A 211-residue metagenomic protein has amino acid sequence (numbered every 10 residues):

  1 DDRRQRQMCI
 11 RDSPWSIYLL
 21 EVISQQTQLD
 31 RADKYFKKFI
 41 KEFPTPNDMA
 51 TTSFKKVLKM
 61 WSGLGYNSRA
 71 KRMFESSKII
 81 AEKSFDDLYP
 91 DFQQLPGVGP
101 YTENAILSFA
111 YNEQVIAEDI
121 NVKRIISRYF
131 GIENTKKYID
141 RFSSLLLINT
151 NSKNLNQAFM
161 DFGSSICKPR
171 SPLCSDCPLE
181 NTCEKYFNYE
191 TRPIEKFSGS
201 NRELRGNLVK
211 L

Functional and structural regions predicted by a protein language model:
D1-I10: Single conserved hydrophobic/aromatic residue that forms the stacking wall/gate of nucleotide- or nucleobase-binding
Y18, V22-I23, M73, L88-Y129 (+1 more regions): Catalytic DNA-binding helix-loop module of base-excision-repair DNA glycosylases/AP lyases
L20-K34, G63-S68: A short secondary-structure junction motif
F36-P96, P100, D140, L147-K153: Alpha-helical ds-nucleic-acid-binding substructure associated with the helix-hairpin-helix region of base-excision DNA
S76-I79, F109, L211: Short amphipathic alpha-helical elements of helix-turn-helix/winged-helix folds
E118-G163: A broadly conserved sequence feature marking short terminus-proximal activation segments in nucleic acid-centric
I148-E203: Cysteine-cluster motifs in flexible loop/terminal segments that predominantly coordinate metals
